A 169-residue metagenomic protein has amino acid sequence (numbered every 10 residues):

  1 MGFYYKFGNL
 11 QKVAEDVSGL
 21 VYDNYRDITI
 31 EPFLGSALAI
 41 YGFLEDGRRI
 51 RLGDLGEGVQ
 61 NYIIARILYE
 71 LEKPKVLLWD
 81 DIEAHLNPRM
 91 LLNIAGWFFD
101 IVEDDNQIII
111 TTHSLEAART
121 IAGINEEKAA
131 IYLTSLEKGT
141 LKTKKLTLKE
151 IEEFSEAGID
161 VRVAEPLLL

Functional and structural regions predicted by a protein language model:
M1-E72, V76, E137-L169: Phosphate-coordinating catalytic segments in nucleotide- and nucleic-acid-processing enzymes
V76-L78, I109: Structural motif
D80-I82: Walker B catalytic acidic pair
L86-P88: Conserved D-loop-proximal element of ABC-family nucleotide-binding domains
L92-L169: C-terminal lobe/lid and adjacent interdomain/linker elements of RecA-like ASCE P-loop ATPase modules
